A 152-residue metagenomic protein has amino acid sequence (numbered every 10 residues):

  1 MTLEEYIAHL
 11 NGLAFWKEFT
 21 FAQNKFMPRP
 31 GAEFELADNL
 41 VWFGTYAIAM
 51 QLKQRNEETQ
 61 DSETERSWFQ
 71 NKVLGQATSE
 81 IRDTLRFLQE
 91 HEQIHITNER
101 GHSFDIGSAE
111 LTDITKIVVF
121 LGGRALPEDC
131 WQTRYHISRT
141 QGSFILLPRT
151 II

Functional and structural regions predicted by a protein language model:
M1-I152: Intrinsically disordered, low-complexity Ser/Thr/Pro/Gly-rich regulatory segments
